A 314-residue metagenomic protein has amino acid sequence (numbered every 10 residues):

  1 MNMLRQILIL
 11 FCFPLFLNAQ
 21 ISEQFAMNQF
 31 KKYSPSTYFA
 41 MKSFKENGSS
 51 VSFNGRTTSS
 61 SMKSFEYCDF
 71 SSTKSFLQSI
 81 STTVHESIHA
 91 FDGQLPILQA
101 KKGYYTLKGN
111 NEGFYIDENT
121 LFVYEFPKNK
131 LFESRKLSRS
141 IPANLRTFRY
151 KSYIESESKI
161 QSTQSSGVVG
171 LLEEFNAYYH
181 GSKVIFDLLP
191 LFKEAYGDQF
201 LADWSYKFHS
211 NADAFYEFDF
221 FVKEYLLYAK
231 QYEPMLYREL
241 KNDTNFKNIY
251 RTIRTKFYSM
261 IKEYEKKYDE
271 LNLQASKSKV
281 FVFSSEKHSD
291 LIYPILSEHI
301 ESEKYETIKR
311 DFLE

Functional and structural regions predicted by a protein language model:
L4-F16: Sec-dependent N-terminal signal peptides
S60-K63, K74-S75, Q94: Long, compositionally biased non-globular segments that serve regulatory/targeting/scaffolding roles in eukaryotic
F65-T83, S165: Short pre-active-site segment immediately N-terminal to the catalytic Zn-binding motif
I80-I97: Active-site recognition of the HExxH zinc-binding catalytic motif
G93-N144, Y150-S152: Post-HEXXH active-site segment of zinc metalloproteases
E157-G167, L172-E174: Long, non-catalytic protein-protein interaction scaffolds
Y179-E314: Pan-zinc metallopeptidase signature
